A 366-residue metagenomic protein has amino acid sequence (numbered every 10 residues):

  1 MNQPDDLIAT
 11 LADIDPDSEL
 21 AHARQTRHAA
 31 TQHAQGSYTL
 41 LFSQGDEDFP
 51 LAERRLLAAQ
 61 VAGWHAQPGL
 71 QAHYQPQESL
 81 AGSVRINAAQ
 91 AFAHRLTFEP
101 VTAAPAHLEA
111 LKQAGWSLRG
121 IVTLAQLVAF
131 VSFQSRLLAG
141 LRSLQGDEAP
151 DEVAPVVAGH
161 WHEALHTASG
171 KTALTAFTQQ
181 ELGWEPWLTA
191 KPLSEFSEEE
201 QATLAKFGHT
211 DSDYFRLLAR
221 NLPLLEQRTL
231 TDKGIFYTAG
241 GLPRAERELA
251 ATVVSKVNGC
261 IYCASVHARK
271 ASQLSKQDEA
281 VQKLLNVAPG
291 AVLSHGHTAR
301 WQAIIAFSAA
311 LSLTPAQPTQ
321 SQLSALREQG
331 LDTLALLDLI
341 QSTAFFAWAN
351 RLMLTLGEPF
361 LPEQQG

Functional and structural regions predicted by a protein language model:
M1-G366: Hydrophobic alpha-helical segments
